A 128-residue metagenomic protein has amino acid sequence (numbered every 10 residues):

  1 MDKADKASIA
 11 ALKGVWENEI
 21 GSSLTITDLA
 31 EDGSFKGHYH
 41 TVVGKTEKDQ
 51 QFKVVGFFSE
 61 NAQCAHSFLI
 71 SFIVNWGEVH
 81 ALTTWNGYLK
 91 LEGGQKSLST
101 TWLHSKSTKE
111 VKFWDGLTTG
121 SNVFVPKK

Functional and structural regions predicted by a protein language model:
M1-K3, S97-K128: Edge beta-strand at a domain terminus
K3-G93, G116-T119: Central antiparallel beta-sheet cores of small beta-barrel/beta-sandwich binding domains
